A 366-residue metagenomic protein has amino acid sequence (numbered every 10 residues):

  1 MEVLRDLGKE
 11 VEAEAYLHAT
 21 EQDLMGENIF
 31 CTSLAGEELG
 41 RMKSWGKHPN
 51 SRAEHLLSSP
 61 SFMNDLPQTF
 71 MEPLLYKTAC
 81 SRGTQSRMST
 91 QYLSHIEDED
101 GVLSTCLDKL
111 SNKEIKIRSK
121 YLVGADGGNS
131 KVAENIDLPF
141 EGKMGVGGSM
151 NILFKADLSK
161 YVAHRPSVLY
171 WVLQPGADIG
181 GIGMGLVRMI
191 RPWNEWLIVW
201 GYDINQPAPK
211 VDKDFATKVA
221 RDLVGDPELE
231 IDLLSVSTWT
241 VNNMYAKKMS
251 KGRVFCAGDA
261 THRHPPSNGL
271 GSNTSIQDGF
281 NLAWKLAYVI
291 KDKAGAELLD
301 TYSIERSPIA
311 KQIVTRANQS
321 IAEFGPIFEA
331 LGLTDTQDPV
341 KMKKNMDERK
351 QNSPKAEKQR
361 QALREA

Functional and structural regions predicted by a protein language model:
M1-C80, I179-G180, I190, V314: Active-site-adjacent segment of FAD-dependent monooxygenases/related oxidoreductases
L4, L75, G124, L233-Q319 (+1 more regions): Conserved mid-domain beta->alpha element of the FAD-binding
K9, A13, K77, Y121-V241: Conserved FAD-binding catalytic core of PHBH/FMO-like flavoproteins
T32, A287-A366: C-terminal helical "tail/cap" subdomain of flavin- and related membrane-associated enzymes
S51-F62, I198-D203, W239, H262-R263: Short glycine/proline-rich turn/loop motifs
C80-Y92, P227: A conserved beta-strand/loop element that lines the FAD pocket in flavoprotein oxidoreductases
M88-L103: A conserved short coil-to-beta-strand element within the FAD-binding core of flavoproteins
L110-Y121, A125, K251: Core beta-strand elements of the Rossmann-like FAD/NAD(P) dinucleotide-binding domain in flavoenzyme oxidoreductases
